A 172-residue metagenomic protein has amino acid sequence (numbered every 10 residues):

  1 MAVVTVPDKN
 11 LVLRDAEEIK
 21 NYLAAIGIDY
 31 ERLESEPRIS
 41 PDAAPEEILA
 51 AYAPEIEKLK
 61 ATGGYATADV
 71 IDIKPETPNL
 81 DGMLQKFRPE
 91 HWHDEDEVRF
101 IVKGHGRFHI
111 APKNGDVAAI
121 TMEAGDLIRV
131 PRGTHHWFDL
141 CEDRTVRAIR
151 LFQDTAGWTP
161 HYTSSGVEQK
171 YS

Functional and structural regions predicted by a protein language model:
M1-Y65: N-terminal leader/capping segments at the start of a protein or of a new domain
T5, R32, D69-D72, R150: Structural signal for conserved beta-strand scaffold positions within catalytic alpha/beta enzyme cores
V70-D94: Conserved short histidine dyad/triad with adjacent acidic residue
W92-P112: Short, conserved beta-strand element in jelly-roll/cupin
N114-D116, R144-T145: Short, surface-exposed beta-strand-loop junctions and turns on beta-sheet-rich folds
M122-E142: Conserved metal-binding segment of the jelly-roll/cupin
D139-S172: Double-stranded beta-helix
